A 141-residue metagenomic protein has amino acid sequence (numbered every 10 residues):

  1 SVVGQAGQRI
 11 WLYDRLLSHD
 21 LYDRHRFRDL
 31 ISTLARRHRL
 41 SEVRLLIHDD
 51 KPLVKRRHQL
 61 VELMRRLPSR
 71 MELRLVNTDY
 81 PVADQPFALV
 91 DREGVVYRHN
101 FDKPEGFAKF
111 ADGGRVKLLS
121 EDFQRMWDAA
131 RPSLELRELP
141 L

Functional and structural regions predicted by a protein language model:
S1-W11, R15-L141: PLD/PLD-like phosphodiesterase catalytic module centered on the HKD motif
